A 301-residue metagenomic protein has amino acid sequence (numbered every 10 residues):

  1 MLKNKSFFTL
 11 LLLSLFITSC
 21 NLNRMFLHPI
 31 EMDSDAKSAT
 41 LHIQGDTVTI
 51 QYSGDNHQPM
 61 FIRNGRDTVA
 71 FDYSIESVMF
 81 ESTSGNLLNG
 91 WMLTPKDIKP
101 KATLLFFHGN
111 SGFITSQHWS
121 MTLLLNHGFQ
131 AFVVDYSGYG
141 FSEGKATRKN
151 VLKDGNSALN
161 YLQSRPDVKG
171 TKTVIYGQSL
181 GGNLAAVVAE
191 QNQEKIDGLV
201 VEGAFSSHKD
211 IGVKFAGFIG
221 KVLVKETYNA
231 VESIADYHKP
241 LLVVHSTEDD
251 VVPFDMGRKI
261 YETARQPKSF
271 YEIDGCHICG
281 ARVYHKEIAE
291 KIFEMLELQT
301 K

Functional and structural regions predicted by a protein language model:
L2-T68: N-terminal targeting or regulatory segments adjacent to alpha/beta-hydrolase or S9 domains
Y52-D97: N-terminal cap/lid segment of alpha/beta-hydrolase-fold proteins
M79-S157: Membrane-embedded segments
S120, A230, K239, P253-E262: Short alpha-helix in the alpha/beta-hydrolase fold that links the catalytic acid
V168-S179: Alpha/beta-hydrolase fold nucleophile elbow
N183-D236, G280-R282: Hydrolase active-site cap/lid region
Y237, V243-H245, D249: Short beta-strand/loop motif that positions the catalytic acidic residue of the alpha/beta-hydrolase fold
Y261-G280: Catalytic histidine neighborhood in serine/cysteine hydrolases with alpha/beta-hydrolase-type architecture
